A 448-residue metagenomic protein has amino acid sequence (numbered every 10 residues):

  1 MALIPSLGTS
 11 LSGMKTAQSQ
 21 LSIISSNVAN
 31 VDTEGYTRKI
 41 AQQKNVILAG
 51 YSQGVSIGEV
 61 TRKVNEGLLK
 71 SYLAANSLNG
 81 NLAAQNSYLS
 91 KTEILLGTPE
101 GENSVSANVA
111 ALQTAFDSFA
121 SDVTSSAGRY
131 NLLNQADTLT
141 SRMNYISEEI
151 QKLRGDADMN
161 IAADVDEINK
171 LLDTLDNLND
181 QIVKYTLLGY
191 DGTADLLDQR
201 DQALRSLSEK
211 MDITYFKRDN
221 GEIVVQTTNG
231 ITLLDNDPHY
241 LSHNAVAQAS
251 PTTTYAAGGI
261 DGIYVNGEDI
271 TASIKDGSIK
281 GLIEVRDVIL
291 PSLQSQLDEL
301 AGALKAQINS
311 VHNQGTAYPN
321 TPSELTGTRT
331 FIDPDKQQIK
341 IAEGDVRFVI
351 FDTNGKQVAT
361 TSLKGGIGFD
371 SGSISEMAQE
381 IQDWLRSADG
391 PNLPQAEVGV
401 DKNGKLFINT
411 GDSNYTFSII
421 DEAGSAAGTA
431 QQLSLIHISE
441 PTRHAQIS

Functional and structural regions predicted by a protein language model:
M1-S439, R443, S448: Structural signature of extracellular appendage/secretion-system components
